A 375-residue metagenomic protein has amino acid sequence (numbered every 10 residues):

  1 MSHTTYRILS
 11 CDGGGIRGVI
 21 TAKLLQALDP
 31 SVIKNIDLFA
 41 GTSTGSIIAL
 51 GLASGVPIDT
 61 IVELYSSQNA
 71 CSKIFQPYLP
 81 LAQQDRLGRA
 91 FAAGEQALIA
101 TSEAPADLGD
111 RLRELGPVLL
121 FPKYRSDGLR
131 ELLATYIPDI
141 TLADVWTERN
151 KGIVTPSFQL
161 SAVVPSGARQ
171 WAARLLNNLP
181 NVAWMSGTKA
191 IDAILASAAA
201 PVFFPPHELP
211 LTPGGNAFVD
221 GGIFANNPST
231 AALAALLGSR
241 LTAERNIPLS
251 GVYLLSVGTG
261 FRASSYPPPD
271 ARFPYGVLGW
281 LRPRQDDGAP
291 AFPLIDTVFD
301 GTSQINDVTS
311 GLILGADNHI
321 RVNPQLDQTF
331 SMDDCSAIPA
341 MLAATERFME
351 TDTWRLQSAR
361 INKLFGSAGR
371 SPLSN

Functional and structural regions predicted by a protein language model:
S2-H3, L120, P205, L209-G215 (+5 more regions): C-terminal helical/tail subdomains of lipid-metabolizing enzymes
Y6-S10, G15-L133, D192-I194, T345: Patatin-like phospholipase
I8-C11, D37-S43, G152-S157, F218 (+2 more regions): Extended hydrophobic secondary-structure segments that form protein cores and membrane-embedded regions
G15-I16, T44-I47, G55, F158-A162 (+4 more regions): Conserved beta-strand elements of beta-rich interaction domains across eukaryotes, especially beta-propellers
T21-L24, L52-G55, L64, A168-A172 (+7 more regions): Short coil/turn segments at secondary-structure boundaries
T21-L28, A134, S229-L241: Short, well-ordered amphipathic alpha-helices
S31, L132, Y136-K151, K189-A190: Short, structural beta-strand-to-alpha-helix junction motif
E148-G238: Active-site gating loop/helix substructures
